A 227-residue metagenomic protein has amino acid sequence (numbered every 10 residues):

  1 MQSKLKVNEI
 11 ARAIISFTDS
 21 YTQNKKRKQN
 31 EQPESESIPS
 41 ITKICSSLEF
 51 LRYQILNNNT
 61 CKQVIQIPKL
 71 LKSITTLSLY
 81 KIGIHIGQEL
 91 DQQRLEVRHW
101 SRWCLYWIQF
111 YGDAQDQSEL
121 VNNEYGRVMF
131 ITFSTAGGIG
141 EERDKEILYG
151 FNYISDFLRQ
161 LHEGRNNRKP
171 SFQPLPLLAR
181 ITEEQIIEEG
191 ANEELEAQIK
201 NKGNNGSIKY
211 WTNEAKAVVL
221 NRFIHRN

Functional and structural regions predicted by a protein language model:
M1-N227: Extended alpha-helical scaffold regions
